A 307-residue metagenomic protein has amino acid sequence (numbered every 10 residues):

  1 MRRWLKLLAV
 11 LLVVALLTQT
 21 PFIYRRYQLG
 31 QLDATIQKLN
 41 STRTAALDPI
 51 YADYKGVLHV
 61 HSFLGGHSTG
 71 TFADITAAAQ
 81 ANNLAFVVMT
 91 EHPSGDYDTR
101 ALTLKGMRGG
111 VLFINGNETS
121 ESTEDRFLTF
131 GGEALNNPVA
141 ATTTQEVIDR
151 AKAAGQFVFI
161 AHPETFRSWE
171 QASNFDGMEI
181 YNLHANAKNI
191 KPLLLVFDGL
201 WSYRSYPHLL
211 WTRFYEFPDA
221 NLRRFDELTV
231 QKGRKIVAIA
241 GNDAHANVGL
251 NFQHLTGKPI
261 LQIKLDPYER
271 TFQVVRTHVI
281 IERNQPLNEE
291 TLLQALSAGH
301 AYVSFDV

Functional and structural regions predicted by a protein language model:
M1-I50, V230-A238, N242-V307: C-terminal functional module detector
Q31-S202, Y215-Q231, G241: A metal-dependent hydrolase metal-coordination microenvironment
K191-E216, Q253-D266: Charged, glycine/proline-rich intrinsically disordered loops and linkers
